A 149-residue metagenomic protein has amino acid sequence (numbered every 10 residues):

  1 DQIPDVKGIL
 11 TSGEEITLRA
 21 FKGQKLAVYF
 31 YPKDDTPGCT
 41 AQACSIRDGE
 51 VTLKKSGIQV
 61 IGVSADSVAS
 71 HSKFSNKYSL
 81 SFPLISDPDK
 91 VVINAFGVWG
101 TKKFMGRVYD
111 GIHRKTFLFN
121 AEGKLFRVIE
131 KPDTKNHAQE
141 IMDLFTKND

Functional and structural regions predicted by a protein language model:
D1-D149: Chalcogenol-based redox active-site neighborhoods
